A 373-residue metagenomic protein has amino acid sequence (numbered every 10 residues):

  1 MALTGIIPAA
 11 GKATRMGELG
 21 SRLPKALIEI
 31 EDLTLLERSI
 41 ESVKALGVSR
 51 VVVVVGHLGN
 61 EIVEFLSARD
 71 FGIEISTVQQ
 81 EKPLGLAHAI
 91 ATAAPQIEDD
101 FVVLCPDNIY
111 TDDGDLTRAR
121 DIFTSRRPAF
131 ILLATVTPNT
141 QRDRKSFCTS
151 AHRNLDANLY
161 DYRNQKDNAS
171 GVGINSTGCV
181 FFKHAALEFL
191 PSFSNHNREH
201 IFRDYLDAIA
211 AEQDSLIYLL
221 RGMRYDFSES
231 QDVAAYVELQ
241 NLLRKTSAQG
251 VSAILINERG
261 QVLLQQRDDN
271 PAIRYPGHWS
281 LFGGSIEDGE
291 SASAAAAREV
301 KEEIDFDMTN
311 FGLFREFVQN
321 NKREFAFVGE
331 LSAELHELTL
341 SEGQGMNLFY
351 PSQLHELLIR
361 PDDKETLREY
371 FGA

Functional and structural regions predicted by a protein language model:
M1-S21, L46: N-terminal nucleotide-binding beta1-loop-alpha1 segment
L3-T4, E238-L263, F282: Conserved N-terminal beta-strand and adjoining loop/helix that marks the start of the Nudix/MutT-like hydrolase domain
L33-R50, K301-E303: A short, N-terminal amphipathic alpha-helix
I62-V63, D70-C148: Conserved beta-loop-beta/alpha segment of the NTase-like Rossmann-fold superfamily that binds/positions NTPs
T117-R120, T124, H152-L239, I359: Catalytic-core segments of class I nucleotidyltransferases/pyrophosphorylases that form NMP-activated intermediates
R259, R315-E337, G345-Q353, R368-Y370: Active-site-adjacent beta-strand/loop module that shapes the phosphate/pyrophosphate-binding cleft
Q261-E302: Conserved Nudix-box catalytic region and its N-terminal flanking loop in Nudix hydrolases and closely related
D307-E316: A short coil-to-beta-strand element that immediately follows conserved catalytic motifs
